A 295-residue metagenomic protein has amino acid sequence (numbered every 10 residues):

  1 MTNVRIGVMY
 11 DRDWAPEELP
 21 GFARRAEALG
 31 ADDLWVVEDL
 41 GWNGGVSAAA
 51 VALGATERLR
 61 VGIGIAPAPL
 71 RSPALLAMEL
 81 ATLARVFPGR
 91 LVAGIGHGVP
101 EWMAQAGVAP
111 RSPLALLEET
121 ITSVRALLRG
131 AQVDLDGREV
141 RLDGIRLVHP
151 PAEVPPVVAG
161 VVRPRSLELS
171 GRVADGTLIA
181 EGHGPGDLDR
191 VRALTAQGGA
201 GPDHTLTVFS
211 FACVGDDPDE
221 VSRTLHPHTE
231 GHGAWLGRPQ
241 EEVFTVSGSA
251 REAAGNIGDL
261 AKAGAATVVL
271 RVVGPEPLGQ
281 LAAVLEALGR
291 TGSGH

Functional and structural regions predicted by a protein language model:
M1-H295: Active-site-adjacent structural elements that line small-molecule/cofactor binding pockets in enzymes
